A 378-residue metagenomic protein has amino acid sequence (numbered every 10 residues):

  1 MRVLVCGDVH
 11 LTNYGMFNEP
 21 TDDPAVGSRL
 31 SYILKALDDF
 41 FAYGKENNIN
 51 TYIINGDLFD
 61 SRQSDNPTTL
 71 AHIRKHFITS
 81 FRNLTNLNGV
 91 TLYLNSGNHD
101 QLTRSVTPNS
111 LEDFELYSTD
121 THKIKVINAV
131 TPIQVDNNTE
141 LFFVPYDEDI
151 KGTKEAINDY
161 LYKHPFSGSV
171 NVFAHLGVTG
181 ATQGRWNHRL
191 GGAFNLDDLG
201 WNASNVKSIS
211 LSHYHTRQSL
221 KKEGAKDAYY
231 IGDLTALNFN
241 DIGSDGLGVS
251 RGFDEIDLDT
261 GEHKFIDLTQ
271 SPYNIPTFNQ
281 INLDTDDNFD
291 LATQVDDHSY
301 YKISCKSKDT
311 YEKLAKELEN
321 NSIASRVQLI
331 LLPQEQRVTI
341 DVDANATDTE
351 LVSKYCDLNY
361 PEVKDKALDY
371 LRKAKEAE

Functional and structural regions predicted by a protein language model:
M1-I33, K163-S167, N171-T179: Mobile, glycine- and charge-enriched loop segments and immediately flanking short secondary-structure elements within
V5-G7, T51-D57, T91-N98, K125-V130 (+4 more regions): Active-site neighborhood of phospho(di)ester-bond hydrolases with catalytic His/Asp-centered motifs
H10-G15, D60-Q63, Y93-V106, I133-Q134 (+4 more regions): Active-site environment of divalent metal-dependent phosphoester hydrolases
E19-P132, N202-V206: Core catalytic region of metal-dependent phosphoesterases/phosphodiesterases, especially metallo-beta-lactamase-like
F81-N88, K163-F166, L199-N205, K222-E223 (+1 more regions): Short, conserved loop/helix-junction motifs that constitute active-site signature segments in enzyme catalytic cores
D100-L199, I231-L234: Conserved catalytic scaffold of divalent metal-dependent phosphoesterases
T179, G184-D259: Conserved beta-sheet core of the metallophosphoesterase superfamily
L247-F253, D257-E378: Accessory, non-catalytic peripheral segments of nucleic-acid enzymes
